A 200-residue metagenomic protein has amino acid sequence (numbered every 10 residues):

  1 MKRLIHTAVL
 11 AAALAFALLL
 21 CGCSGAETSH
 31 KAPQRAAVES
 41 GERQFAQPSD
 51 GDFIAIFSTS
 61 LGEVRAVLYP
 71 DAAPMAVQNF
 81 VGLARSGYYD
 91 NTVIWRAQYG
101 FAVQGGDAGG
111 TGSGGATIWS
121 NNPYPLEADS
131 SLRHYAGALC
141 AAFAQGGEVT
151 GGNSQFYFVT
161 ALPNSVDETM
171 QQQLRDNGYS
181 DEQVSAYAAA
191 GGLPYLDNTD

Functional and structural regions predicted by a protein language model:
R3-G25: Sec-dependent N-terminal signal peptides of Gram-positive bacterial secreted proteins and lipoproteins
L14, G22-D200: Cyclophilin-like peptidyl-prolyl cis-trans isomerases
